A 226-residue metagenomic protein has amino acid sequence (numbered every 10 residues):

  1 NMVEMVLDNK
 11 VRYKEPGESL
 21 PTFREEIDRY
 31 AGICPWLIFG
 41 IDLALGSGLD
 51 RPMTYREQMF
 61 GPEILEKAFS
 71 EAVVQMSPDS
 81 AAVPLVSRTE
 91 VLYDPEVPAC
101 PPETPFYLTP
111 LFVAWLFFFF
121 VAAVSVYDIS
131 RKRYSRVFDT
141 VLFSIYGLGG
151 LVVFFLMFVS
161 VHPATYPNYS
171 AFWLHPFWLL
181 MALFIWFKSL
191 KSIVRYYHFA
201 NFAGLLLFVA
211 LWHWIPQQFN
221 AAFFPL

Functional and structural regions predicted by a protein language model:
N1-A99: Soluble extramembrane regions of membrane proteins in the secretory/endomembrane system
L92-F118: Cytosolic-side membrane-insertion boundary helix
A122-L226: Generic detector of multi-pass transmembrane helix bundles and their immediately adjacent loops in polytopic membrane
